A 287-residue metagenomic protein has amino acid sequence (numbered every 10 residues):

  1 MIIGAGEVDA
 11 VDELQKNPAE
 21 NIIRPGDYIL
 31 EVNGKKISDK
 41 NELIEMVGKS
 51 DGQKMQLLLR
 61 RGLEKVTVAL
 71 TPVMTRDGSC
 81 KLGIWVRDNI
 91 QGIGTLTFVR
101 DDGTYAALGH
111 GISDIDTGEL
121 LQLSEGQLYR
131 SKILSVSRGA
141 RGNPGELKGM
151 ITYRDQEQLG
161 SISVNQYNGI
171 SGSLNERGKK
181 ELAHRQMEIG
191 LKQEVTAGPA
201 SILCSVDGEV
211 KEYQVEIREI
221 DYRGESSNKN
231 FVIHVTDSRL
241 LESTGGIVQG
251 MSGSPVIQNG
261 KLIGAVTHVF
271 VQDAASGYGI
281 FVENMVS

Functional and structural regions predicted by a protein language model:
M1-I3: N-terminal, Lys/Arg-enriched amphipathic/low-complexity engagement segments that precede the first folded domain
E7-Y28, S252: PDZ/PDZ-like domain micro-motif
D12, D39-E45, L82, R185-M187: N-terminal post-signal-peptidase region of extra-cytosolic proteins
N17-I22, E45-G48, L191-Q193, T244-I247 (+1 more regions): Short, surface-exposed secondary-structure edge patches
A19-K40, V256-N259, I263-G264: Conserved PDZ fold ligand-binding element
K35-M46, T67, K211-Q214, Q272-S276: Short, Lys/Arg- and Gly-enriched loop/turn segments at beta-strand edges
I44-I84: PDZ-domain C-terminal substructure recognizer with occasional recognition of PDZ-binding tails
V73-G245, Q249, Q258-N259, T267 (+1 more regions): Serine endopeptidase catalytic core focused on the charge-relay Asp
